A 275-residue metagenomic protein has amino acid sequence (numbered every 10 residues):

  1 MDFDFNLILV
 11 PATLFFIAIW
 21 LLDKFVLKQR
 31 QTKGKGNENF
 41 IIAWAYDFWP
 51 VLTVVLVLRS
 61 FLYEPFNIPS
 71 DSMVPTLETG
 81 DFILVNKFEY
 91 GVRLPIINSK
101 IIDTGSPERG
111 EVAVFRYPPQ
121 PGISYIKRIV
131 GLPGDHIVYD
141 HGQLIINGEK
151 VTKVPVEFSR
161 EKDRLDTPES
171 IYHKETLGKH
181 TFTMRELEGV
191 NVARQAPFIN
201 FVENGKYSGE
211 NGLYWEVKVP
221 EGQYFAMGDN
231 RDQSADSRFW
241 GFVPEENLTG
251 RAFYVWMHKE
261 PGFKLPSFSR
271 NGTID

Functional and structural regions predicted by a protein language model:
D2-L27, G36-F40, P75, T79-D275: Soluble "head" domains of membrane/secretory-pathway proteins
K24-Q31, Y63, N67, V74: Perimembrane helix-loop junctions in membrane proteins
A43-N67, F88, V92-R93: Transmembrane alpha-helices and immediately adjacent membrane-cytoplasm interface residues in multi-pass integral
